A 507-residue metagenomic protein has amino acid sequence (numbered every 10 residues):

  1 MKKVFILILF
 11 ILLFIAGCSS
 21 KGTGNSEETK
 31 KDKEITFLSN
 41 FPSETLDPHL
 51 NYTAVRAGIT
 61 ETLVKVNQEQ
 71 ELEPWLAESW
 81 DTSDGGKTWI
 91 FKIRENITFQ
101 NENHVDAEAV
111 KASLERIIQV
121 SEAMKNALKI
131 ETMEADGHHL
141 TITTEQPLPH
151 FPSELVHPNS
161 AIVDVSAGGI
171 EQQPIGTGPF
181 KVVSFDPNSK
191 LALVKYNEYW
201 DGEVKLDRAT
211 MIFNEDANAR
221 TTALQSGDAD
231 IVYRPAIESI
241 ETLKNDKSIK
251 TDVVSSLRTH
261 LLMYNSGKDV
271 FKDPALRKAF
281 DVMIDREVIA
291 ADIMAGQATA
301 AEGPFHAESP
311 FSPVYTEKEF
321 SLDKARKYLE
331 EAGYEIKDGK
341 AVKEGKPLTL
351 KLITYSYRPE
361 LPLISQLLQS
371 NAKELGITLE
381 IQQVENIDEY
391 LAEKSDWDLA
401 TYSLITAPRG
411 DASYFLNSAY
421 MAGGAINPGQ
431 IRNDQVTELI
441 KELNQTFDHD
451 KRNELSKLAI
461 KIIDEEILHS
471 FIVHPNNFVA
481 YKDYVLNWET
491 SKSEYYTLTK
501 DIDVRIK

Functional and structural regions predicted by a protein language model:
L38-T82, E115, I175, E494: N-terminal lobe/hinge region of extracytoplasmic solute-binding protein
E71, S153-V204, R208, N218 (+2 more regions): Gly/Pro-rich hinge or "lid" segments in bacterial periplasmic/extracellular proteins
E78-S121: Aromatic- and charge-enriched surface segment that lines or borders ligand/interaction sites
G85, A123-V165: Surface-exposed binding/hinge segments that line and control ligand-binding clefts or catalytic entry sites
G168, Y196-T242, T378: Ligand-site clamp/hinge motif
K272-L367, I506: Append "and occasionally in soluble cytosolic enzymes with long acidic Gly/Pro-rich linkers
M283-F311, E360-Q369, L391-K507: Detector for C-terminal structural segments
E335-T406: Ligand/substrate-recognition segments at binding pockets and active sites
